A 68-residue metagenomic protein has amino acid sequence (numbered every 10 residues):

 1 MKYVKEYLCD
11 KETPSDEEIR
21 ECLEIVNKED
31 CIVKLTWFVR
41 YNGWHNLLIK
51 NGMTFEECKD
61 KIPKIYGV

Functional and structural regions predicted by a protein language model:
M1-K11: Short, extreme N-terminal segment that most often corresponds to the first beta-strand
E12-K61, I65: Acidic, low-complexity, intrinsically disordered interaction modules
